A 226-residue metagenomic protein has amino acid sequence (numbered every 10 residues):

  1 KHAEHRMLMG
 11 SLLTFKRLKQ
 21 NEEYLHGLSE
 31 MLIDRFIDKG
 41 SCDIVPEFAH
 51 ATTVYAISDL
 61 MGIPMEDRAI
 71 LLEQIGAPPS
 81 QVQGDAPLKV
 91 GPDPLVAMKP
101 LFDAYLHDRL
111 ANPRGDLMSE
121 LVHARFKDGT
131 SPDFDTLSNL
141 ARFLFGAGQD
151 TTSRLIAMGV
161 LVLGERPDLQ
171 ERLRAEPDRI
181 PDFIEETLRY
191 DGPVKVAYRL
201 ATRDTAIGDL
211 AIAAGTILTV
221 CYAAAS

Functional and structural regions predicted by a protein language model:
K1-S226: Cytochrome P450
